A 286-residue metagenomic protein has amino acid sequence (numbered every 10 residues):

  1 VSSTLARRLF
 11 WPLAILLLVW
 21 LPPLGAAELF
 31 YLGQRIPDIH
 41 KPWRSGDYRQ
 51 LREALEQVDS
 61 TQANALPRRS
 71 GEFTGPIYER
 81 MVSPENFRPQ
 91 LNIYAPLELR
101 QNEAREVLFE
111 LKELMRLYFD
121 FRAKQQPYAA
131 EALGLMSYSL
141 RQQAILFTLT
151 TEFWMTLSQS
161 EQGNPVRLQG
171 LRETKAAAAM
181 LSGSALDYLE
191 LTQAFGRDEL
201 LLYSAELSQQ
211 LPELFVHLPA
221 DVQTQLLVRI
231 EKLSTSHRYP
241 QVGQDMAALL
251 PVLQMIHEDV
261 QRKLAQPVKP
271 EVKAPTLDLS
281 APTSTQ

Functional and structural regions predicted by a protein language model:
V1-S2, A26: Initiator methionine at the very start of the polypeptide chain
S2-W11: Bacterial N-terminal signal peptides that target proteins for export
W11-W20: Bacterial N-terminal signal peptides
A26-S284: Non-catalytic all-alpha helical scaffold/repeat segments
